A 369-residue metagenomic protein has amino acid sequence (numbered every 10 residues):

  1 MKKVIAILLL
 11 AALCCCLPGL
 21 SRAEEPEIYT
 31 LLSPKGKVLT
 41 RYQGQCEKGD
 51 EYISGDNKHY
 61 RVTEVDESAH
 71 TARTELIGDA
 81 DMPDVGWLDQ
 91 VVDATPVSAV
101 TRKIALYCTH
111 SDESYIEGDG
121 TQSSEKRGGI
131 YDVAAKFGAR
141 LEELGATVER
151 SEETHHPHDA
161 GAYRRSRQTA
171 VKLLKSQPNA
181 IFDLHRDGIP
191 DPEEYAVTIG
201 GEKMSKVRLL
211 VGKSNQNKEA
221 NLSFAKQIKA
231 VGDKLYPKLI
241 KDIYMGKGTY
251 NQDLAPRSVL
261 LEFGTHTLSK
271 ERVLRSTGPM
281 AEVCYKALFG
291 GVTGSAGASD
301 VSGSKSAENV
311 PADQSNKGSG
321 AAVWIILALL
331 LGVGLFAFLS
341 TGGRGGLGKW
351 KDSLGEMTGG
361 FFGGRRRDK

Functional and structural regions predicted by a protein language model:
L17-E25: Sec-dependent signal peptide cleavage junction
Y29-T40: Short, structured beta-strand/loop micro-motifs enriched in basic residues and often containing a Trp
Y42, I53-T109, S114-E117: Non-catalytic propeptide/linker segments at domain boundaries
Q45-E47: Short, well-ordered loop/turn sites that connect or cap secondary structure elements
D119-E194: Catalytic-core regions of hydrolytic enzymes
N179-E262, H266-T267: Membrane-proximal low-complexity regions enriched in glycine and acidic/polar residues
D242-D300: Active-site-adjacent mobile loop/cap segments within catalytic or ligand-binding domains
G303-K369: C-terminal single-pass membrane-anchor helix
